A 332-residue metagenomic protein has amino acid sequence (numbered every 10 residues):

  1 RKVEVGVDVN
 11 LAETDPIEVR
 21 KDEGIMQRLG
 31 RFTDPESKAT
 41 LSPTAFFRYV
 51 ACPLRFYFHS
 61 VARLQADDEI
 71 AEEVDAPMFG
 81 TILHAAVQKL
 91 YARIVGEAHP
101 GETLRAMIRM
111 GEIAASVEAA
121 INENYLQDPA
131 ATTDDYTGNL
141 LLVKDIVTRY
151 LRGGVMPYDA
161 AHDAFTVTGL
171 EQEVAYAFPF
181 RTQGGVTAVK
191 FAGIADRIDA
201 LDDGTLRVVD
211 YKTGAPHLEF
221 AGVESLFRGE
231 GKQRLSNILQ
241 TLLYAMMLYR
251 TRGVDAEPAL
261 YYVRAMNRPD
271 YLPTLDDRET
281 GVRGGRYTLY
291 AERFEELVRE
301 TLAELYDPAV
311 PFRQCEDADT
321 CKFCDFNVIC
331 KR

Functional and structural regions predicted by a protein language model:
R1-R93, Y306, D317-A318, F326 (+1 more regions): C-terminal, charged and often intrinsically disordered regions of DNA end-processing helicases and nucleases
C52, L83, L151, R197 (+4 more regions): Hydrophobic, well-ordered secondary-structure elements that form the walls of internal hydrophobic environments
P53-Q65, I121-L126, L206-G222, Y271-P273 (+1 more regions): Active-site-adjacent bridging/hinge elements
L64-D68, Y176-F180, R207, A215-E219 (+2 more regions): Flexible loop/turn segments at secondary-structure boundaries
I70-V74, M78, G138-L142, R181-V189 (+3 more regions): Short, contiguous acidic/charged loop-to-helix segments that flank catalytic cores in large enzymes
A85-P179: A non-catalytic, helix-rich entry segment at domain boundaries
Y125, Q233-I238, L243-R332: Metal-dependent nuclease catalytic regions and adjoining charged, substrate-binding loops involved in nucleic-acid end
G169-T251: Non-catalytic protein-protein interaction segments used by genome-maintenance enzymes to assemble and couple activities
